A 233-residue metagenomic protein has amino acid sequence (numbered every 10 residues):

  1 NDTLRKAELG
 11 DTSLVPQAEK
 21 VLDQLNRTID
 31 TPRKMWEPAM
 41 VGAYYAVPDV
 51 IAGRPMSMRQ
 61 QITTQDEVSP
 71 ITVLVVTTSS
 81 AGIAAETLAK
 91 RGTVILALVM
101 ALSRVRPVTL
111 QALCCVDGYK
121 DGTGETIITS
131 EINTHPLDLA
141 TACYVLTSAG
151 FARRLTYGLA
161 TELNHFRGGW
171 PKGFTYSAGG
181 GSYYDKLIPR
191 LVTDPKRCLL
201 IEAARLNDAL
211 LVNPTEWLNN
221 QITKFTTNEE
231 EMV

Functional and structural regions predicted by a protein language model:
N1-T72, T77-V233: Acidic, low-complexity intrinsically disordered regions
